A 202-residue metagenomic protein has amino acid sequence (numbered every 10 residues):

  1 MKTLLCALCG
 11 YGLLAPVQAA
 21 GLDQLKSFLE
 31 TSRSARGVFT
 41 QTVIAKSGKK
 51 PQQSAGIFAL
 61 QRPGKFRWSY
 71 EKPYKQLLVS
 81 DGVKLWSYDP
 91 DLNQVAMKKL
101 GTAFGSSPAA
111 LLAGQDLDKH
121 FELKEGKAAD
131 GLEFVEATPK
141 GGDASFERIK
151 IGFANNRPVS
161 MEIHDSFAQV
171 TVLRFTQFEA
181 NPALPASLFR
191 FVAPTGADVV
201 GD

Functional and structural regions predicted by a protein language model:
M1-L4: Positively charged n-region of N-terminal signal peptides that target proteins for export
C6-A15: Bacterial N-terminal signal peptides
A15-P51, A193-D202: N-terminal leader/targeting segments and the immediate start of mature chains
S32-S34, Q53-A55, Q61-P63, P73 (+6 more regions): Extracytoplasmic
T40-K46, S69-E71, Y88-P90, T138-K140 (+1 more regions): A generic structural motif
I57-S106, T171-V172: An acidic-aromatic
A96, K119-D202: Gly/Pro-enriched, hydrophobic low-complexity segments that function as extracytoplasmic propeptides/linkers
P108-G114, H120-K124: Anionic-ligand binding region
